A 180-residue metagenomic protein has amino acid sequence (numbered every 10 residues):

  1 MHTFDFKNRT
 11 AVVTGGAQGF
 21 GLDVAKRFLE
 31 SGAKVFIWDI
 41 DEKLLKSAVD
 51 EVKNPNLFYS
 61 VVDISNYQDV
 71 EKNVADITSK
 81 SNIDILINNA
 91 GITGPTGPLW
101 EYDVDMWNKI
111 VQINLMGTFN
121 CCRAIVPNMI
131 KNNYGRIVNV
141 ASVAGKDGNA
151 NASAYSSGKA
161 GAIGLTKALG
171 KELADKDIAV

Functional and structural regions predicted by a protein language model:
F4-F36: Canonical Rossmann dinucleotide-binding motif of NAD(H)/NADP(H)-dependent dehydrogenases/reductases, specifically
E42-K43, S60-K72, V104: The beta1-alpha1 cofactor-binding region of Rossmann-like NAD(H)/NADP(H)-dependent oxidoreductases
G97-L99, M106-N108: Substrate-binding pocket helix/loop in short-chain dehydrogenase/reductase
W100, D147-S153, D175-K176: Active-site loop immediately N-terminal to the catalytic Tyr-X3-Lys motif of short-chain dehydrogenase/reductase
C122, G158, T166: Active-site helix of classical SDR
P127, K171-D175: Alpha-helical segment proximal to the catalytic Tyr-Lys
S142: Residue(s) in the substrate-gating loop at a strand-loop-helix junction that position the organic substrate next
